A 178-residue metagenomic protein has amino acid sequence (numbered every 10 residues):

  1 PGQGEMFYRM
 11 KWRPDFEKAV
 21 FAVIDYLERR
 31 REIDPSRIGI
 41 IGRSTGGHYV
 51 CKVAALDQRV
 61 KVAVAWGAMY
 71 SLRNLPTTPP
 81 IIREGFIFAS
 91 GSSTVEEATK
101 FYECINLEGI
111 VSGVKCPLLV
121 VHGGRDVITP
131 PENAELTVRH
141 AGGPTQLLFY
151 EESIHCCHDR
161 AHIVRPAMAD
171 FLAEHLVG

Functional and structural regions predicted by a protein language model:
M10-R37, K52: Alpha/beta-hydrolase active-site loop
R31, N106-C116: Conserved serine/cysteine hydrolase catalytic core
G42-G46, V50: Gly/Ala-rich beta-loop-alpha elbow adjacent to hydrolase catalytic centers
C51-K100, C116: Hydrolase active-site cap/lid region
G113-K115, V120-H122, D126: Short beta-strand/loop motif that positions the catalytic acidic residue of the alpha/beta-hydrolase fold
C116, P130-R139, E151: Short alpha-helix in the alpha/beta-hydrolase fold that links the catalytic acid
V138-C156, A167: Catalytic histidine neighborhood in serine/cysteine hydrolases with alpha/beta-hydrolase-type architecture
R160-G178: Catalytic active-site module of serine/aspartate enzymes centered on a nucleophile-bearing elbow/loop
